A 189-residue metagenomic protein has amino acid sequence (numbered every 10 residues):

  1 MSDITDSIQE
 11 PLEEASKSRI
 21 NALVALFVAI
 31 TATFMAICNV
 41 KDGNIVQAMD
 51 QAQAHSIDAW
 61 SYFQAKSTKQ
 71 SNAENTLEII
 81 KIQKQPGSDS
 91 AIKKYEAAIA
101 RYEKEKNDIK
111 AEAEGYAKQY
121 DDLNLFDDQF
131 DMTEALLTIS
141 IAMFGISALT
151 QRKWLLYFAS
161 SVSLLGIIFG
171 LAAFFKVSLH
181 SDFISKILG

Functional and structural regions predicted by a protein language model:
M1-V24: N-terminal positive-inside, membrane-proximal cytosolic segments immediately preceding the first
I8, S16, A91, E134-L137 (+2 more regions): Short alpha-helix boundary/capping motifs
S18, A25-V28, A97, Y102: Membrane-integral, polyisoprenol-dependent glycosyltransferases of the GT-C/oligosaccharyltransferase superfamily
I20-F27, Y120-W154: Transmembrane alpha-helical segments and their cytosolic interface motifs in multi-pass membrane proteins
L23-C38: Hydrophobic membrane-insertion alpha-helices, especially the h-region of bacterial N-terminal signal peptides
A32-M35, T138, S163-G166: Alpha-helical transmembrane segments of integral membrane proteins
A36-F130: Cytosol/matrix-facing amphipathic helices and coiled-coil assembly/linker segments of eukaryotic membrane proteins
A142-G189: Alpha-helical transmembrane anchor segments
